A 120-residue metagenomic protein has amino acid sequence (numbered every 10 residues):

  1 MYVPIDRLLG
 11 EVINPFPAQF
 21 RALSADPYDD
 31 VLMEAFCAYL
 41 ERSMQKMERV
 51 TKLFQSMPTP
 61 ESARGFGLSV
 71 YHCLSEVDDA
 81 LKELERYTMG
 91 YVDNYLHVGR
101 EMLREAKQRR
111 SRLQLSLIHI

Functional and structural regions predicted by a protein language model:
M1-L40: Short terminal alpha-helical segments
L8-Q19, S43-L53, E76-A80, R109: Amphipathic, well-ordered alpha-helical segments in soluble domains
D26-S75: Amphipathic alpha-helical interaction modules
A38-E41, E83, R112: Acidic, Ser/Thr/Pro
P60-L103: Long, amphipathic, charge-rich alpha-helical segments that form helical bundles/coiled-coils
A106-S116: Amphipathic, Lys/Arg-enriched alpha-helical patches that create a basic surface for binding polyanionic ligands
I118-I120: Conserved small/polar residues in nucleotide/adenosyl-binding loops
